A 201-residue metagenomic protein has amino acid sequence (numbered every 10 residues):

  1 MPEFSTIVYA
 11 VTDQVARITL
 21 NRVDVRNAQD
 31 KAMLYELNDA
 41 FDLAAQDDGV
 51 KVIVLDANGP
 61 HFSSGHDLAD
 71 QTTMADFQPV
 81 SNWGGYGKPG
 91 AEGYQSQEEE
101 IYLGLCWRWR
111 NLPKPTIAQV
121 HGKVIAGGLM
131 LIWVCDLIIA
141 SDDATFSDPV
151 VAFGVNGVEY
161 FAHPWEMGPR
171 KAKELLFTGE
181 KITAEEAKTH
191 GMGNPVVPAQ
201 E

Functional and structural regions predicted by a protein language model:
M1-A16, F62, D70, M74 (+3 more regions): C-terminal alpha-helix plus adjacent terminal tail
M1-N58: Conserved CoA-thioester-binding segment of acyl-CoA-metabolizing enzymes
I18, L55, D67, L131-W133 (+1 more regions): Hydrophobic/aromatic residues within transmembrane alpha-helices of multi-pass small-molecule transporters
N21, H66, H121: Histidine-centered beta-alpha loop that forms part of the nucleotide-sugar donor binding/catalytic region in diverse
V25, A57-L105: Glycine- (often His-adjacent) and acidic-residue-rich active-site loop that binds/positions the CoA thioester
A32-E36, I101, R108: Charged catalytic carboxylate motif
L34-E36, A69-T73, G157: Glycine-rich, phosphate-binding/catalytic loops in enzymes
W107-E201: Crotonase-fold acyl-CoA enzyme core
